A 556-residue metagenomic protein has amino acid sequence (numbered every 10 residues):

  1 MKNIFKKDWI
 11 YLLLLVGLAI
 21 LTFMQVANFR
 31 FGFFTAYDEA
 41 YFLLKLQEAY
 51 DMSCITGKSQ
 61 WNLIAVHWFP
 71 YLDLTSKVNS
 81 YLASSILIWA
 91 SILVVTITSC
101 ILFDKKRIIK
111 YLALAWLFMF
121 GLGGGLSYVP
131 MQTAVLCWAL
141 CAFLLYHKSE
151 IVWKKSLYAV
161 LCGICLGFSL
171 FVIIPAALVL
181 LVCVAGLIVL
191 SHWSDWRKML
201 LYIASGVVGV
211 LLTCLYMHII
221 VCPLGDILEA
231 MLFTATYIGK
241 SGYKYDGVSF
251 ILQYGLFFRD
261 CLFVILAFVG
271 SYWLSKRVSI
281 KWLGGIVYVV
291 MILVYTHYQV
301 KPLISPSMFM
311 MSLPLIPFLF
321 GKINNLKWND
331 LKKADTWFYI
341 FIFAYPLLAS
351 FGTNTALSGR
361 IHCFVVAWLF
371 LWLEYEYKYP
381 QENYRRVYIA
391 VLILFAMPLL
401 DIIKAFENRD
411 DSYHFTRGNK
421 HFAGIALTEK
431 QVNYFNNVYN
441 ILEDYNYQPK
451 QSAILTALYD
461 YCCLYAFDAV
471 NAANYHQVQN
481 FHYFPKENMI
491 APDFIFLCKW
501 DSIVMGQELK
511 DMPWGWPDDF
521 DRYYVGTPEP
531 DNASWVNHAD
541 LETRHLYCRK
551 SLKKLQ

Functional and structural regions predicted by a protein language model:
M1-F5, K148, V179-L211, L215 (+1 more regions): Perimembrane helix-loop-helix junctions
A27-K45, S53-W68, L74-T75, L224: Extracytoplasmic catalytic/substrate-binding loops of multi-pass membrane glycan-assembly enzymes
S59, L63, L72-L93: Loop-to-helix entry region of an early transmembrane alpha helix in multi-pass inner-membrane enzymes
S76-Y81, A113-V135, F171, I292-P306: Aromatic- and kink-enriched transmembrane "portal" helix at the membrane-lumen/periplasm boundary that abuts
L82-K105, K110, W138, Y272-W273: Transmembrane-helix motifs of polytopic, lipid-linked glycan transferases
R107, A142-F168, W196-A204, I280-V287 (+1 more regions): Short hydrophobic alpha-helices at membrane interfaces in multi-pass membrane enzymes
F120-G121, K155-I174, L180-A185, V207-V208 (+2 more regions): Membrane-interface alpha helices of multi-pass inner-membrane proteins
L400-Y483, P492-I503, H538-A539: Short periplasmic/luminal acceptor-recognition loop of GT-C membrane glycosyltransferases, typified by
